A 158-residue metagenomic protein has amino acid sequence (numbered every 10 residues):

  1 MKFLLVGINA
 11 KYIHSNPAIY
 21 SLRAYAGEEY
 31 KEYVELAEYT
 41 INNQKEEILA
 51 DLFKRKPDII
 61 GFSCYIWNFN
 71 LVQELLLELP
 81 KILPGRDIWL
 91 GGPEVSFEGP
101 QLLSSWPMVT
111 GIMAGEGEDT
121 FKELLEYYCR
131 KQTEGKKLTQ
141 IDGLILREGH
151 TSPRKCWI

Functional and structural regions predicted by a protein language model:
K2-K11: Nucleotide-activated donor-dependent transferases that construct or modify glycoconjugates
G7, A18, Y25, Y33-W157: Glycine-rich beta-alpha loop elements in corrinoid/cobalamin-binding modules across cobalamin-dependent enzymes
Y12-A18: Short N-terminal binding/cap micro-motifs at the start of the first secondary-structure element
E28: A domain-level signal for caspase-like cysteine endopeptidase catalytic cores and their zymogen-processing architecture
